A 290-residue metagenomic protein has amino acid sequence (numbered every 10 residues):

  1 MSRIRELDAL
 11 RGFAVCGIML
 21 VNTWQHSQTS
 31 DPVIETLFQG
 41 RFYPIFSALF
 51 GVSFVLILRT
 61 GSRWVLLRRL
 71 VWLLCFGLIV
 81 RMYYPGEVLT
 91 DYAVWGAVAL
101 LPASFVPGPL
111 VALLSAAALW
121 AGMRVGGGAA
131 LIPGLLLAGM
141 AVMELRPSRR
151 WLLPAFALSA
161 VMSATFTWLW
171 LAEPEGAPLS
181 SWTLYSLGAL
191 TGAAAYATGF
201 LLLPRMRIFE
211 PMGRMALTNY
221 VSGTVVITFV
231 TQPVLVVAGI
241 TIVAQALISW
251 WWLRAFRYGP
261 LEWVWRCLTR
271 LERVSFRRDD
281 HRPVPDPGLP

Functional and structural regions predicted by a protein language model:
M1-P290: Alpha-helical transmembrane segments and their immediate juxtamembrane cytosolic regions
